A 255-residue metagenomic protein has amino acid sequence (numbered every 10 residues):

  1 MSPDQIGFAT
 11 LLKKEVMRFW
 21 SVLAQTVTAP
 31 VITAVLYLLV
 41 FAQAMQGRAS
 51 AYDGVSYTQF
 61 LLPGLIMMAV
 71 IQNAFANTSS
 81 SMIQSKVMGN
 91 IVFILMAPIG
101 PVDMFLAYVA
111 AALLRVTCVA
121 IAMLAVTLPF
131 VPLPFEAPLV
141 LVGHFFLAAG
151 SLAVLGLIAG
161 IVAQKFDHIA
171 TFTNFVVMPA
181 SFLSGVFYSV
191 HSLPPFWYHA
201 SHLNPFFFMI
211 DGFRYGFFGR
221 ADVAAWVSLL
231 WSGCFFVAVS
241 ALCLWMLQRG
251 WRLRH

Functional and structural regions predicted by a protein language model:
D4, R18-S85, P132-L141, T171 (+2 more regions): Transmembrane helix-boundary elements of multi-pass transport/secretion proteins, especially ABC-type permease modules
D4-W20, F213: A short amphipathic helical element positioned immediately N-terminal to and/or at the very start of a transmembrane
I32-F41, Y57-P129, G156, F175 (+1 more regions): Hydrophobic alpha-helical transmembrane segments of multi-pass membrane transport proteins
Q43-M45, G160-L203, F207: Transmembrane helix segments
N77-S81, S85, V154-I161, S192 (+1 more regions): Membrane-spanning helices that line or support transport/gating and their immediate boundary helices in channels
P101-T173, R220-L244: Alpha-helical transmembrane segments and their short interhelical loops
F208-F218: Transmembrane alpha-helical segments of integral membrane proteins
